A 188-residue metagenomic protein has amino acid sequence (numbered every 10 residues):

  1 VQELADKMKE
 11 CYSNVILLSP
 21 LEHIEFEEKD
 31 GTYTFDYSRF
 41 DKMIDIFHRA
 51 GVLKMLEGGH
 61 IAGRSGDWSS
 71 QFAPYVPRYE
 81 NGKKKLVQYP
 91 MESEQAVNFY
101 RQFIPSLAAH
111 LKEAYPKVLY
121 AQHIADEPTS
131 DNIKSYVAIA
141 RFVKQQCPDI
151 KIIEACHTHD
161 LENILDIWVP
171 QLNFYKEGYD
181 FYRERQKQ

Functional and structural regions predicted by a protein language model:
V1-Q146, I150, E154-D166: Aromatic-lined carbohydrate-binding surfaces of glycoside hydrolases
Q102, K151, L161-Q188: Glycoside hydrolase catalytic-domain groove-lining segments
